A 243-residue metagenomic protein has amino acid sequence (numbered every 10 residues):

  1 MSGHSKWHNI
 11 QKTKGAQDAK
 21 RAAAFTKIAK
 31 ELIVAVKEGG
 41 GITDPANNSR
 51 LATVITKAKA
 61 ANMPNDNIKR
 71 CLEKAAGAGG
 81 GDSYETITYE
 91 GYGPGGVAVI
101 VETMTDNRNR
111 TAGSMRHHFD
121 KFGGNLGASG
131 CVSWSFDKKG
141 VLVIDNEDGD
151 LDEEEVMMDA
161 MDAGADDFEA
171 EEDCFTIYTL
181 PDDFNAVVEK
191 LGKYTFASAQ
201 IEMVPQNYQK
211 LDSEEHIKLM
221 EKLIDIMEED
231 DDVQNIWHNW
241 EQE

Functional and structural regions predicted by a protein language model:
M1-G127, V132-V141, H238: N-terminal cationic and glycine-rich segments that engage phosphates or anionic surfaces
V141-E243: Positively charged, low-complexity, intrinsically disordered RNA-binding extensions
